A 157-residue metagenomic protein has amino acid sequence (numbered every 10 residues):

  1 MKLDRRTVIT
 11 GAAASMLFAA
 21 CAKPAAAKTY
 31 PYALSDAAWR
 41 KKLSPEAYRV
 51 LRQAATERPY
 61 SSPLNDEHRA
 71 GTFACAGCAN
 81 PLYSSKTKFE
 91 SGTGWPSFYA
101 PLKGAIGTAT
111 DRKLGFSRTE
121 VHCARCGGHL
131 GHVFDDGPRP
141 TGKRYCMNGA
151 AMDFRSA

Functional and structural regions predicted by a protein language model:
M1-M16: N-terminal secretory signal peptides and thylakoid transit peptides that target proteins across membranes
A20-Q53, E57-R58: C-terminal segment of N-terminal export signals and the immediately downstream linker at the start of the mature
T72, E120, K143: Residues immediately within or flanking Cys/His clusters that coordinate Zn2+ in small zinc-binding modules
C75, C123: Short cysteine-rich clusters marking metal-coordination/redox-active sites
A79, G127, A150: Cys/His-coordinated zinc-binding microdomains
S84-S85, H132-V133, R155: Short, non-ligating residues that shape and space the ligands of small metal-coordination modules and catalytic
G104-E120, M152-A157: Short Fe-S-cluster ligation motifs
D136-T141: Short linker/helix segments within small regulatory modules
